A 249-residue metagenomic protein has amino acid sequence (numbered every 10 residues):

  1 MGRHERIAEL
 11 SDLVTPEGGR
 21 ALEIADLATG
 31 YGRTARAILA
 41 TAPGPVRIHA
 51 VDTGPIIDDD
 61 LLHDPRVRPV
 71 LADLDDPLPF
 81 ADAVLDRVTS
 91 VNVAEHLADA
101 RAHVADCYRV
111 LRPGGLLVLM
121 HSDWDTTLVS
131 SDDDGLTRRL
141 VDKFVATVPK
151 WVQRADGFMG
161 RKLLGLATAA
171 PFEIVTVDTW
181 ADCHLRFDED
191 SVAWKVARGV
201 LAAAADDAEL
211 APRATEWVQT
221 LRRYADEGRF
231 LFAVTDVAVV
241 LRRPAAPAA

Functional and structural regions predicted by a protein language model:
M1-A21, A37: Conserved alpha-helix/loop element of class I SAM-dependent methyltransferases that forms part of the SAM/SAH-binding
A25, Y31-P77: Class I SAM-dependent methyltransferase SAM/SAH-binding core
D76-V88: A short acidic, Gly/Pro-enriched loop at the edge of an enzyme's catalytic core that lines a small-molecule cofactor
D86-D99: A short SAM/SAH-binding and catalytic strip from SAM-dependent methyltransferases
R101-P113: A short glycine-rich, Lys/Arg-flanked "PGG" loop and its adjoining helix->strand segment in the class I
V118-F187: Conserved catalytic/acceptor-binding region of the Class I
A170-E173, D236-A249: Core SAM-dependent methyltransferase catalytic element
T176-L231: C-terminal helical/coil "lid" or tail adjacent to the Rossmann-like core of SAM-dependent
